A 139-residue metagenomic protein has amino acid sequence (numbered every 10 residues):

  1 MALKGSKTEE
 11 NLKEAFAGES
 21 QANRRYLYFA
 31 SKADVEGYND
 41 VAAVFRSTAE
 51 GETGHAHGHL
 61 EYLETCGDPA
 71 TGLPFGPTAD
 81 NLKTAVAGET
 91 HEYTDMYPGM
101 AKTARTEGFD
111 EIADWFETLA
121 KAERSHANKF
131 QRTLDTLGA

Functional and structural regions predicted by a protein language model:
M1-A139: Non-heme di-metal
